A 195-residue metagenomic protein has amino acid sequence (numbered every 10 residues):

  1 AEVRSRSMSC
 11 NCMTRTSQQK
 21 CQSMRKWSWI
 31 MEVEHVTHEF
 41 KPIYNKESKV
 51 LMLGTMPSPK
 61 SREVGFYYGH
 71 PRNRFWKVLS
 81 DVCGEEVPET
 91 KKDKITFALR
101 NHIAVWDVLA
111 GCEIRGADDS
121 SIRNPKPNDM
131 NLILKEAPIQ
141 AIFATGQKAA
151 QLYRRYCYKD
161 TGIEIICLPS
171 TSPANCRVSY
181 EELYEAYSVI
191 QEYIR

Functional and structural regions predicted by a protein language model:
R4-S17, C21-S28: Low-acidity, Ser/Thr- and Arg-rich intrinsically disordered low-complexity segments
R25-K49, P71, D118-N131, R154-R195: C-terminal capping/extension of enzyme domains
K49-T55: Short, hydrophobic/glycine-enriched beta-strand segments
P59-R62, E113-G116, A150-Y153, P173-R177: Short catalytic/ligand-binding loop motif for oxyanion handling, primarily in non-cytosolic enzymes, centered on
K60-S121: Short, surface-exposed acidic-centric catalytic microdomains
F66, I139, S172-A174: Short histidine/acidic/glycine/proline-rich micro-motifs that form metal- and phosphate-coordinating active-site loops
R100-A149: Internal catalytic-core helix/loop-beta-alpha segment that presents or stabilizes conserved functional determinants
